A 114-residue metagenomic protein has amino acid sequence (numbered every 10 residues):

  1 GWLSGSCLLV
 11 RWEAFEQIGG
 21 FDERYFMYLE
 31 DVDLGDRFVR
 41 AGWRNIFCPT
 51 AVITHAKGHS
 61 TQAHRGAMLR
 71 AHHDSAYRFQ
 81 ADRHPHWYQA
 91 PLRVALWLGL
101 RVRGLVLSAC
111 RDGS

Functional and structural regions predicted by a protein language model:
G1-V52: A short, conserved alpha-helix in the catalytic core of glycosyltransferases
G35-G113: Active-site-adjacent helix/loop segment of glycosyltransferases that harbors family-specific signature motifs
